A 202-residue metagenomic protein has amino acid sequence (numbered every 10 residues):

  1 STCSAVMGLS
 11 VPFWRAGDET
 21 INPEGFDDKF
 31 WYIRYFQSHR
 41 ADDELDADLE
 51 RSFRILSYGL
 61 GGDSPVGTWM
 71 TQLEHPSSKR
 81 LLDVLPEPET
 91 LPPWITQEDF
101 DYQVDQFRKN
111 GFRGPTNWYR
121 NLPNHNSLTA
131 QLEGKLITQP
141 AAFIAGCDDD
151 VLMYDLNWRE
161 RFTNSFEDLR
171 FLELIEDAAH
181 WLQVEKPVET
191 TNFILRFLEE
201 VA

Functional and structural regions predicted by a protein language model:
S1-R170: Flexible "cap/lid" subdomain of the alpha/beta-hydrolase fold that forms the substrate-access gate
E167-A202: Catalytic active-site module of serine/aspartate enzymes centered on a nucleophile-bearing elbow/loop
